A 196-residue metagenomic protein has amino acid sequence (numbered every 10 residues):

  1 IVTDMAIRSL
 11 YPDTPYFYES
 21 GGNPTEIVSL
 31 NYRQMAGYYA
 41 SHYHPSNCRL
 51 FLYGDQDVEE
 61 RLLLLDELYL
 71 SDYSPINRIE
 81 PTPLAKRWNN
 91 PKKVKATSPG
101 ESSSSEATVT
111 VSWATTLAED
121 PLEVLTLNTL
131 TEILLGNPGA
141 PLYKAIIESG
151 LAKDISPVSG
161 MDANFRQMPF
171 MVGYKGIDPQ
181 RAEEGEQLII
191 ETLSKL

Functional and structural regions predicted by a protein language model:
I1-N90, K95, G100-T126, E132 (+1 more regions): Charge-rich, well-structured scaffold segments of protease-associated domains
